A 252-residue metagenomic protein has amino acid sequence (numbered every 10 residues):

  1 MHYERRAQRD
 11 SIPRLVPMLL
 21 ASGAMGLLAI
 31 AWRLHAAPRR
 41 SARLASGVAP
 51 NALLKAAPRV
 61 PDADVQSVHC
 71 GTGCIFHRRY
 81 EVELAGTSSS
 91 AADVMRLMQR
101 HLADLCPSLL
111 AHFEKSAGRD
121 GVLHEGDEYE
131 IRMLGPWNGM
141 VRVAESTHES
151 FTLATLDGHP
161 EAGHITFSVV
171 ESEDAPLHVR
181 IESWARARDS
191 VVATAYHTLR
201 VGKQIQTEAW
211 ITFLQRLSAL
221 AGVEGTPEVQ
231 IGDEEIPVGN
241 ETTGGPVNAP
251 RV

Functional and structural regions predicted by a protein language model:
H2-R132, T242-V252: Hydrophobic ligand-binding cavity/cleft-lining segments
G71, V141-A144, R188-V191: Short amphipathic alpha-helical segments, especially helix-boundary/capping motifs
R79-E81, E130, T152, T166-S168 (+1 more regions): Beta-strand secondary-structure signal
R96-P107, G158, D174, Q215 (+1 more regions): Short, intrinsically disordered, mixed-charge
E130-V141, Q204-E208, A219-L220, G232 (+1 more regions): Short, Lys/Arg-enriched charge-dense amphipathic segments
R132-D174, N248: Hydrophobic-ligand binding "helix-grip"
G158-Q204: Beta-strand/loop substructures that line and gate deep hydrophobic ligand-binding cavities in soluble
R186-N240: A conserved amphipathic terminal alpha-helix motif
